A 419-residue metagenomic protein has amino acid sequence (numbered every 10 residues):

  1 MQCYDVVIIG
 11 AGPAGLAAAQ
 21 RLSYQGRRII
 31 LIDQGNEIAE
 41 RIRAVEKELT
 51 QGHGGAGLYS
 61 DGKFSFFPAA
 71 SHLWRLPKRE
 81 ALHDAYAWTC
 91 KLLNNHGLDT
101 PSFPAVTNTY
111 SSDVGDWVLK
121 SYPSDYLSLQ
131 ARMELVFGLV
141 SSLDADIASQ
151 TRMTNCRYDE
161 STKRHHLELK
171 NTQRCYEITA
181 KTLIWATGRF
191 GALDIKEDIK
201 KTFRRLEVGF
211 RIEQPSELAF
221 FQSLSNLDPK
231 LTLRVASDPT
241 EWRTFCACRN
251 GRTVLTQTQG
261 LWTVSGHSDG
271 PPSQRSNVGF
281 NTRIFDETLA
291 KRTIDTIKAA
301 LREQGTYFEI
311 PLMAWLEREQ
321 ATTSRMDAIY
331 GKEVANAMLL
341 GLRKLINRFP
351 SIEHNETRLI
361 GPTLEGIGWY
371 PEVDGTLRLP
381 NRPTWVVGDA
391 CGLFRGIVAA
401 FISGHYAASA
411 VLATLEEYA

Functional and structural regions predicted by a protein language model:
Q2-P68, N108, S112, W117-A419: Residues forming the flavin
A70-S71, R75-L127: Rossmann-like flavin
